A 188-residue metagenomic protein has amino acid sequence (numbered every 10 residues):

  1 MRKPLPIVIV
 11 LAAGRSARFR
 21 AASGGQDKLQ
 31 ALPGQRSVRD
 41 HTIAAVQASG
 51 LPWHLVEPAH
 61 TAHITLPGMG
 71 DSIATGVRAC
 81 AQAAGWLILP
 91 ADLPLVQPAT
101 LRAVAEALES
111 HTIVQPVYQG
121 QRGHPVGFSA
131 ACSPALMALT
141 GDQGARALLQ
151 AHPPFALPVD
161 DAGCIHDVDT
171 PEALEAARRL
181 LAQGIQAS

Functional and structural regions predicted by a protein language model:
M1-V8, A138-S188: Conserved alpha/beta core of the MobA/IspD/sugar-nucleotide pyrophosphorylase nucleotidyltransferase superfamily
R2-P58: N-terminal glycine-rich phosphate-binding loop and ensuing alpha1 helix
G24, G34, A81-Q82, E109 (+2 more regions): Short conserved AdoMet
L32, L95, G127, D167-V168: Short aromatic/basic micro-patch
P33, V56, P116, L157-V159 (+1 more regions): Hydrophobic residues at beta-strand termini and immediately following loops that shape nucleotide-binding pockets
V56-T65, A162-G163: Short beta->alpha junction loops
H63-M137: Conserved beta-loop-beta/alpha segment of the NTase-like Rossmann-fold superfamily that binds/positions NTPs
